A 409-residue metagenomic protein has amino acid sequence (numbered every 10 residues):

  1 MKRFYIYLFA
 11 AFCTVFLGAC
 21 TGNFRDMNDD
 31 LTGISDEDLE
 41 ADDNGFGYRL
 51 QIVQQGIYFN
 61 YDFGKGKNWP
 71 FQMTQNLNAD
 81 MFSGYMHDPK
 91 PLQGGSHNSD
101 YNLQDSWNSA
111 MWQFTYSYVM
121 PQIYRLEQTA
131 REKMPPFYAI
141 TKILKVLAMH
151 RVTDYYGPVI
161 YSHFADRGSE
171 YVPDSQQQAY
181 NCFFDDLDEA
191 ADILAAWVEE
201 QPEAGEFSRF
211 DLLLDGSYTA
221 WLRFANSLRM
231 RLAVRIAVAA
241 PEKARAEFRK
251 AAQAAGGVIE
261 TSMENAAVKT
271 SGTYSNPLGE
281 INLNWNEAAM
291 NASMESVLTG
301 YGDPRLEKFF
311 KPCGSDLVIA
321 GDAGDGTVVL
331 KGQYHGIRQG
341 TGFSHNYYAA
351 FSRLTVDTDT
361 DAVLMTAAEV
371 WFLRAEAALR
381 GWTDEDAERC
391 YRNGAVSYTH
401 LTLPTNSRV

Functional and structural regions predicted by a protein language model:
M1-G18: Sec-dependent bacterial lipoprotein signal peptides
C20-S83: Membrane-proximal, proline-rich intrinsically disordered regions
E40-N44, D88-S397: Structured, solvent-exposed acidic/aromatic patches
T399-T405: Conserved small/polar residues in nucleotide/adenosyl-binding loops
